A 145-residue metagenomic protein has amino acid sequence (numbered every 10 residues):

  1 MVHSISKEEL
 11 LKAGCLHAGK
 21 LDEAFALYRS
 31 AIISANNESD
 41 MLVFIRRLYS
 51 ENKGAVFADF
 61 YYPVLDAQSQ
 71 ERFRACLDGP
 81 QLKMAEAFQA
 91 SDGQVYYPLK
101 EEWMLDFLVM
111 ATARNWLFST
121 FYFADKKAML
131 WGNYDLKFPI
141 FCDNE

Functional and structural regions predicted by a protein language model:
M1-K137, F141-E145: Structured alpha/beta or helical-core interaction and ligand-binding surfaces enriched in interleaved
